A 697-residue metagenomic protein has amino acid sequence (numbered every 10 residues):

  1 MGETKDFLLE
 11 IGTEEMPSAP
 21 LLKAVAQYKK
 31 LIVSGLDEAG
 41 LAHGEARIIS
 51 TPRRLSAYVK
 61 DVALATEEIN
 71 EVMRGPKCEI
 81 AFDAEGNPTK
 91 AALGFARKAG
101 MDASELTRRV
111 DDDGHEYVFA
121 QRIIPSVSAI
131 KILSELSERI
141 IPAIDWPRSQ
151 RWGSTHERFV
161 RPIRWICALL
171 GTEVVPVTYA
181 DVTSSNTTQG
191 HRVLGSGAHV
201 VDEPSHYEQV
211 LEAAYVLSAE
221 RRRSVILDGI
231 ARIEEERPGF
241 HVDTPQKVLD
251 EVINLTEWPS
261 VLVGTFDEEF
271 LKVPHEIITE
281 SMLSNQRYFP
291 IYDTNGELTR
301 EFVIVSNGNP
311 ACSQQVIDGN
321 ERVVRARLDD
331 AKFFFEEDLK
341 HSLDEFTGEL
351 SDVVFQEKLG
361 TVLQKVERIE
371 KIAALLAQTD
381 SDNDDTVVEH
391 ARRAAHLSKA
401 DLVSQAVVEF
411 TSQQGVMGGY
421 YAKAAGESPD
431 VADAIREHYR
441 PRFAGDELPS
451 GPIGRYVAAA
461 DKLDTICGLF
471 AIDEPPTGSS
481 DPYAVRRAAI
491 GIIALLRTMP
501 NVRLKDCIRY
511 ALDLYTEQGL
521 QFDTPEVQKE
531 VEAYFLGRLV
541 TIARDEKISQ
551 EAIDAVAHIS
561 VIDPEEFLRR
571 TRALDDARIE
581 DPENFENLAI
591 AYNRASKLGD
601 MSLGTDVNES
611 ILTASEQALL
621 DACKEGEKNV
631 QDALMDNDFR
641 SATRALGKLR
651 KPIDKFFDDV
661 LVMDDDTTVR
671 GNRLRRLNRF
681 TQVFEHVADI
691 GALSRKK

Functional and structural regions predicted by a protein language model:
M1-K697: Amphipathic alpha-helical "coupling" segments that flank catalytic cores
